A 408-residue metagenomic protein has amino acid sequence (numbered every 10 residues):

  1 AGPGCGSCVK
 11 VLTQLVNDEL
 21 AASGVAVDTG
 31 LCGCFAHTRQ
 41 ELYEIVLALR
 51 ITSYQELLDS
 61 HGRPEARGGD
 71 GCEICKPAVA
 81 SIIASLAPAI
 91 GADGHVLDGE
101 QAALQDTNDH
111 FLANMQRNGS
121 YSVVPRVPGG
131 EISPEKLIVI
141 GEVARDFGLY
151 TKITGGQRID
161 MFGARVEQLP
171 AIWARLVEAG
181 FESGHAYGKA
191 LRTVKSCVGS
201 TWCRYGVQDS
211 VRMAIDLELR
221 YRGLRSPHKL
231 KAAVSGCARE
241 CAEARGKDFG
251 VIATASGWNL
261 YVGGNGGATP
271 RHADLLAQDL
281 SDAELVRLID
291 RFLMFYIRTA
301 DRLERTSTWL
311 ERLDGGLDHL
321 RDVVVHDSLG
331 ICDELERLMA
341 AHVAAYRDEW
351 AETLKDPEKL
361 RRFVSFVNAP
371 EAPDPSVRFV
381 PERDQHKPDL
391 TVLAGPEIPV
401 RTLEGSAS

Functional and structural regions predicted by a protein language model:
A1-G2, H61-P64, G68, P128-G129 (+2 more regions): Conserved short loop/turn motifs at secondary-structure junctions
G2-Q116, L335-A407: Intrinsic disorder at enzyme termini
S7, V11, E19, L31-G33 (+7 more regions): Small-residue-enriched alpha-helical segments and adjacent helix-cap loops that form tight helix-helix packing
L12-V16, T193-C197, K231-R239, T306-D318 (+1 more regions): A glycine-rich phosphate-binding loop feature that marks nucleotide/adenosyl-phosphate handling sites
N17, A21, A84, P88 (+7 more regions): Generic secondary-structure signature for well-ordered alpha-helical cores
A22-V25, A89, E167-A171, A268: Short, charged/polar, Gly/Pro-enriched secondary-structure boundary elements
Q55-E56, E73, A92-V96, L149-G155 (+4 more regions): Flexible, glycine/charged-enriched surface loops at secondary-structure junctions
G236, E240, R245-S307, H319: Mobile "lid/hinge" segments at catalytic clefts and subdomain interfaces of large enzymes
